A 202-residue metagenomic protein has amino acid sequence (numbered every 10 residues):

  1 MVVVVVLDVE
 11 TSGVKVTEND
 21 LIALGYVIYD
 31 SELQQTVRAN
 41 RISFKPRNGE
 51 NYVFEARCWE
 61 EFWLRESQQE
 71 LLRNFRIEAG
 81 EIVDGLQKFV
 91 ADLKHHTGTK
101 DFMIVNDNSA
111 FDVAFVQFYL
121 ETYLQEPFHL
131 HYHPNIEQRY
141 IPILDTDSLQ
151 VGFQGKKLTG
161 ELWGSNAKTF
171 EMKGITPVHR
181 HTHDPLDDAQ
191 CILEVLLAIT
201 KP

Functional and structural regions predicted by a protein language model:
V2-V5, E10-D107: Conserved non-catalytic scaffold segment of RNase H-like nuclease domains
D8-E10, D112, D145, D188: Acidic active-site catalytic centers that drive phospho-/nucleotidyl reactions and related ester hydrolyses
C58-E60, Q154-S165: Short, surface-exposed amphipathic charged segments that create phosphate/polyanion-binding patches used for binding
L71-R76, E126-L130, P134, P177-H179: Short, polar/flexible loop-turn hinges at active-site or ligand-entry regions and domain interfaces
M103-S109, A114-F115, T159-P202: Acidic, Mg2+-coordinating catalytic module of metal-dependent nucleases/exonucleases that use a two-metal-ion mechanism
A110-I141: Substrate-recognition/cap helix-loop segment adjacent to the acidic, metal-dependent catalytic center of Asp-based
F118-E126, G152-K156, V195-P202: Active-site catalytic microenvironments for nucleophilic, acid-base chemistry
H131-G160: Short, flexible loop segments at boundaries between secondary-structure elements
